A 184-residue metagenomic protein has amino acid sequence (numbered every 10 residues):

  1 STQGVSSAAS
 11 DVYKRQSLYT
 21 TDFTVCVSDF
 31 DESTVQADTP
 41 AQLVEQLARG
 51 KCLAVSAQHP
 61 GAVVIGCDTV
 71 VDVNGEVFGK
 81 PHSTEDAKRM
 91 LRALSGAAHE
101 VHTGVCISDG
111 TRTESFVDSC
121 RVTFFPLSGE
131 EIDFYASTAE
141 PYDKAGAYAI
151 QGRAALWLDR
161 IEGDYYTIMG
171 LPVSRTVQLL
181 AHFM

Functional and structural regions predicted by a protein language model:
S1-A9, Y13: Single conserved hydrophobic/aromatic residue that forms the stacking wall/gate of nucleotide- or nucleobase-binding
S7-A8, S28, G110: Cofactor-binding loop segments of dinucleotide-utilizing enzymes, especially the Rossmann-like FAD- and NAD(P)+-binding
R15-L18, V35-Q36, A57-Q58: Short loop/helix-cap segments at secondary-structure boundaries that form the rim of catalytic
L18-Y19, D72: Short polar/charged helix/loop
Y19-T20, M184: Glycine-centered loop/turn motif at secondary-structure junctions
T20-A37, T113-S119: Short glycine-rich, Thr/Ser-proximal phosphate-binding strand/loop in the N-terminal lobe of ATP-dependent enzymes
D38-M184: Anionic-ligand binding patches
